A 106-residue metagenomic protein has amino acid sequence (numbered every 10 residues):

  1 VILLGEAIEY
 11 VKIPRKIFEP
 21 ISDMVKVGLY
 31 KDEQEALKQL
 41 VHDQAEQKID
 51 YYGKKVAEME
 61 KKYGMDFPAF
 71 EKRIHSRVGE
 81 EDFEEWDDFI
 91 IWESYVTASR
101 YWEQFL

Functional and structural regions predicted by a protein language model:
V1-I74, R100, Q104-L106: Small, basic N-terminal interaction modules of short regulatory proteins
Q44, K48-Y51, E84, I91-S94: Alpha-helical initiation/capping and key positions within long helical/coiled-coil segments
R77-W86: Charged, acidic
E85-L106: Short, compact, well-ordered microdomains
